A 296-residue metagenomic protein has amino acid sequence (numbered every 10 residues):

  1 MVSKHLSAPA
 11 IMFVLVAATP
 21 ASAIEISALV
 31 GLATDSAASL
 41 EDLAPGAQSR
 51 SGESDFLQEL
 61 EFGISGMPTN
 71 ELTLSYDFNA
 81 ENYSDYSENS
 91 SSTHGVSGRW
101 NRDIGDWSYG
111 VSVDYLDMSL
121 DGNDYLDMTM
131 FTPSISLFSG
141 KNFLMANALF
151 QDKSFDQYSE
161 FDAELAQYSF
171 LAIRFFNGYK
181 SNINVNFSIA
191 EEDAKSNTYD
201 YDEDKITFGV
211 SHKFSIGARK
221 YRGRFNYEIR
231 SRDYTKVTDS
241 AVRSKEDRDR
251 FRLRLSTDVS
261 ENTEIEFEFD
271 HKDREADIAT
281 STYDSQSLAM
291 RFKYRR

Functional and structural regions predicted by a protein language model:
M1-P9: Bacterial N-terminal signal peptides that target proteins for export
P9-A10, A33: Short N-terminal leader segment in a subset of presequences, especially plant chloroplast and some mitochondrial
A10-I11, A21: Cleavable N-terminal signal peptides
S22-R296: Gram-negative and organellar
